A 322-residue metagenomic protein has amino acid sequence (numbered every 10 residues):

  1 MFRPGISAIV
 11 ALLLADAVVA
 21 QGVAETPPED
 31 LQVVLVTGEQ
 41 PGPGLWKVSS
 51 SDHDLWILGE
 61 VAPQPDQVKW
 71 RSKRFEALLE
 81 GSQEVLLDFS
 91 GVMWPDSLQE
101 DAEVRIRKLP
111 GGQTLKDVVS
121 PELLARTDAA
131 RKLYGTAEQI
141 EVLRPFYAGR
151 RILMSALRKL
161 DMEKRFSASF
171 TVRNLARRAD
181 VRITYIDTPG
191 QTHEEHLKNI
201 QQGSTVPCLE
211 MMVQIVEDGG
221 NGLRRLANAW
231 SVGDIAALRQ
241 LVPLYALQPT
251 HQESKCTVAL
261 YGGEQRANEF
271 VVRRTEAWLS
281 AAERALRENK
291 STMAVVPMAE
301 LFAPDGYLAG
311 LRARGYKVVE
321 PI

Functional and structural regions predicted by a protein language model:
M1-F2: N-terminal secretory signal peptides that target proteins for export/translocation
G5, S72, T275-L279: Short, well-ordered alpha-helical scaffold segments within catalytic/effector domains
G5-D16: Bacterial N-terminal signal peptides
S7, S49-S51, R287-E288: Short hydrophobic "helix-edge" motifs at membrane interfaces and signal-peptide entry regions
G22-R266: Structured, acidic catalytic/metal-binding patches in enzyme active sites
E264-I322: C-terminal soluble interaction/assembly domains
